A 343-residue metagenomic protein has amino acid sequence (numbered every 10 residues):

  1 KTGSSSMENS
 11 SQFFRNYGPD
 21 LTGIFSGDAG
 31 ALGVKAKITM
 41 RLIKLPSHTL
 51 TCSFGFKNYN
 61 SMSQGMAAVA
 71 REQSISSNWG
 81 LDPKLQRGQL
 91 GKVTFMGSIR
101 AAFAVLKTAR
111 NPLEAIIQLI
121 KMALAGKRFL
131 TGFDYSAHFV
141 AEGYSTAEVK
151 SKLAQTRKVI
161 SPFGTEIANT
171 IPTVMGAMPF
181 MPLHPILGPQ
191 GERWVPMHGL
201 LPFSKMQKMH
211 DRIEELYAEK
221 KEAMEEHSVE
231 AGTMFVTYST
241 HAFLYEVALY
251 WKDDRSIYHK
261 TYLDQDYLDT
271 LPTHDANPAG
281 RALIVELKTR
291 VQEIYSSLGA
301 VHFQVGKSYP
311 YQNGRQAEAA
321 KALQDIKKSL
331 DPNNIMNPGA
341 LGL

Functional and structural regions predicted by a protein language model:
K1-E72, N78-G80, M336: FAD-binding subdomain of flavoenzyme oxidoreductases
S11, F25, C52-F56, R128 (+6 more regions): Hydrophobic alpha-helical scaffolding
L21-G23, T39, L124-R128, H138 (+1 more regions): Generic recognition of flexible, low-complexity loop/linker segments
H48-T51, G55-N58, V69, L124-E166: A conserved active-site cap/scaffold subdomain adjacent to cofactor or substrate pockets
Y59-G65, Y144-Q155, K208-M209, D254-H259: Short, conserved charged micro-motifs
S63-G80, I99-L113, A147-A168: Acidic-enriched catalytic cores of C-N bond-cleaving enzymes acting on peptides and small amides
G80-V140: Glycine-/charge-enriched secondary-structure boundary and capping motifs
F129-G132, Q155-L343: Conserved glycine-rich FAD pyrophosphate-binding loop
